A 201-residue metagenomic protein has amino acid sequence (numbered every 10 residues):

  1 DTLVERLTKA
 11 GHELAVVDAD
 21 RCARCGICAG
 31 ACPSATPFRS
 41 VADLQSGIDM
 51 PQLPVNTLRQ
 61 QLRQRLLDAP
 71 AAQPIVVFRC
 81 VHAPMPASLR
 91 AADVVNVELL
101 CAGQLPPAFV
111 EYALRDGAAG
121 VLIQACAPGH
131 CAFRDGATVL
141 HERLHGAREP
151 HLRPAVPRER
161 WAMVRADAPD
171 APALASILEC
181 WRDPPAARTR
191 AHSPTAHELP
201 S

Functional and structural regions predicted by a protein language model:
D1-V16, R21-A23, I27-Q52: Iron-sulfur cluster-binding cysteine motifs and their immediate structural context in ferredoxin-like electron-transfer
D20, C25-A35, V55-A69, P154-P157: Short Fe-S-cluster ligation motifs
R24, R39, P84-A87, G129-C131: Flexible loop/turn segments at secondary-structure boundaries
A35, A147-P154, P184, R188: Change "in soluble alpha/beta enzymes" to "in soluble alpha/beta proteins
L44-C80: A short, flexible N-terminal coil/short beta segment enriched in small residues
L66-L67, A71-G103: Mobile, glycine- and charge-enriched loop segments and immediately flanking short secondary-structure elements within
A91, V97-L174: Cofactor-cradling patches in redox/metallo enzymes
R158-S201: Divalent-metal-activated hydrolytic enzyme cores
